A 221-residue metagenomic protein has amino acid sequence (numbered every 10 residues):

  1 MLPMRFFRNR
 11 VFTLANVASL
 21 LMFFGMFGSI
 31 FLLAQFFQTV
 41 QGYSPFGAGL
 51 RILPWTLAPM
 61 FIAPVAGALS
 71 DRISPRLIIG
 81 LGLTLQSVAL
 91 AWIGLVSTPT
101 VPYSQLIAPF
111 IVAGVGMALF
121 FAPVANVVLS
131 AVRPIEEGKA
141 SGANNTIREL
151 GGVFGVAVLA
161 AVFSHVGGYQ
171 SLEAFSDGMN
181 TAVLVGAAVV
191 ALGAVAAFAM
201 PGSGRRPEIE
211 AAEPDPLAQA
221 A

Functional and structural regions predicted by a protein language model:
M1-K139, A218-Q219: Transmembrane core module of solute transporters
F23, F27, F31, Q86 (+2 more regions): Hydrophobic alpha-helical transmembrane segments in multi-pass membrane proteins
A34, L90-S97, G152, V156-Y169 (+2 more regions): Juxtamembrane/transmembrane-helix interface segments of polytopic membrane transporters
A58-I62, I147, G151, V189: MFS transmembrane alpha-helix packing/gate-lining sites
L106-D177, T181: Small-residue-rich alpha-helical segments with characteristic i,i+4
T181-F198: Symmetry-related core transmembrane helices of the 12-TM Major Facilitator Superfamily/SLC fold
M200-A221: Intrinsic disorder in cytosolic terminal tails and internal cytosolic loops of multi-pass membrane transporters
